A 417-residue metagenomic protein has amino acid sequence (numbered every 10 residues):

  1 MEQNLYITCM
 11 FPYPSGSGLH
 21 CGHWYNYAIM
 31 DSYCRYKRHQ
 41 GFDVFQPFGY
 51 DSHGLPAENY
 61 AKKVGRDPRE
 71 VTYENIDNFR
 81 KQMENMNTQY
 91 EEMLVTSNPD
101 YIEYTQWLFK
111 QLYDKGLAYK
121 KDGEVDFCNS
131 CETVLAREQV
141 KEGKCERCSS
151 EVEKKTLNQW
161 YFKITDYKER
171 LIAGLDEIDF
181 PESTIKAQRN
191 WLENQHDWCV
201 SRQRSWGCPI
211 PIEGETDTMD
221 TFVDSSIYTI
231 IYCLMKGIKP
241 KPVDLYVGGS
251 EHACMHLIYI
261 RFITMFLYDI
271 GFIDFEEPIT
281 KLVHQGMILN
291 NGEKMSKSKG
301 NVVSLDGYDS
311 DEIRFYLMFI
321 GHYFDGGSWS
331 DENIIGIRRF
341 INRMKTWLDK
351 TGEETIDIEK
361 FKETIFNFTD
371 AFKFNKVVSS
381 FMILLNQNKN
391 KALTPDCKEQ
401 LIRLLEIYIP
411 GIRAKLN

Functional and structural regions predicted by a protein language model:
M1-G49, V95, D100-Y104, C148 (+3 more regions): Structured secondary-structure scaffolds
S52-L55, T88-Q89, V125-C131, Q285 (+1 more regions): Short, conserved phosphate-binding/catalytic loop or strand-edge motifs used in phosphoryl-/nucleotidyl-transfer
A57-K62, T105-Q106, C131-T133, Q139-V140 (+2 more regions): Short acidic, glycine/serine/threonine-rich loops at helix termini
Y60-Y73: A charged helix-plus-loop insertion that forms the helical arch/lid used to bind and gate nucleic-acid substrates
E74-V125, A173-D176: A broadly conserved sequence feature marking short terminus-proximal activation segments in nucleic acid-centric
K115-K168, I172, I212-T216: Cys/His-rich short segments
R413-N417: Intrinsic disorder at enzyme termini
